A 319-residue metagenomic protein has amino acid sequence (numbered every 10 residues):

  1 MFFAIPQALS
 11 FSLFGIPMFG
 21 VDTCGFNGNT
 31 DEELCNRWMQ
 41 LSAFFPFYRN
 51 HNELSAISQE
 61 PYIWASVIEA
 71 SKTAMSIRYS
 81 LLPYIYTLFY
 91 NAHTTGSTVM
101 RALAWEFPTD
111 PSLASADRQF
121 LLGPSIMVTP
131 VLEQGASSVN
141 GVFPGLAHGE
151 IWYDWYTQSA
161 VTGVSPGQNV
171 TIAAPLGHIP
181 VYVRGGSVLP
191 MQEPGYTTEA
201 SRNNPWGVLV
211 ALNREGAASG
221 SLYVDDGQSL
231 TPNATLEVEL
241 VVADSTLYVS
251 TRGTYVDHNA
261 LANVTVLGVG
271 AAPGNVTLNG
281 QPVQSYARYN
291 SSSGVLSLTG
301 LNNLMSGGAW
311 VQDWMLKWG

Functional and structural regions predicted by a protein language model:
M1-I179, V183-R184: Catalytic-domain carbohydrate-binding cleft regions of carbohydrate-active enzymes
D117-R118, V139, V238, G274 (+1 more regions): Residue-level detector of beta-strand structural context in well-folded domains
M127, V139, S245-L247, L296: Hydrophobic residues embedded in beta-strands of well-ordered beta-sheets
A136-S138, V161-V164, Q168-I172, M191 (+3 more regions): A short local loop/turn or secondary-structure capping micro-motif enriched for an aromatic residue
Y153-L176, T277-L301: Solvent-exposed beta-strand/loop surfaces of large extracellular or lumenal domains
V181-Q281, N290, G300-G319: Accessory, solvent-exposed terminal regions and/or long lumenal/extracellular loops of proteins
